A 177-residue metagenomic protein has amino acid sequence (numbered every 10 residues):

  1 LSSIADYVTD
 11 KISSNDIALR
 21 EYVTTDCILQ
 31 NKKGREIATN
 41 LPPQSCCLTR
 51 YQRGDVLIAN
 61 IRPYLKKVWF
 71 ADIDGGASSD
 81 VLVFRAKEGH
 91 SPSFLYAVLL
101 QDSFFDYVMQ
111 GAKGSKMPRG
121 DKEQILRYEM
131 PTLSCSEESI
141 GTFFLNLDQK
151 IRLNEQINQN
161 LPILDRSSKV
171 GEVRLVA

Functional and structural regions predicted by a protein language model:
L1-S14, P131-A177: Non-catalytic DNA-recognition/assembly elements of restriction-modification systems
S2-S14, A18-R53: Sequence-specific dsDNA recognition surfaces
I4, K67, Y107-V108: Residues that scaffold the ATP/ADP-binding catalytic core of kinase and kinase-like folds
D16, P92, F105, K122 (+2 more regions): Alpha-helix initiation and N-capping motif
T25, A86, M130: Active-site donor-binding loop signature of nucleotide-sugar glycosyltransferases
C47-T49, R53-F104: A short beta-sheet element
G75-D80, K113-L145: A short glycine-rich beta-alpha junction/loop motif
S91-L126: Short, positively charged
